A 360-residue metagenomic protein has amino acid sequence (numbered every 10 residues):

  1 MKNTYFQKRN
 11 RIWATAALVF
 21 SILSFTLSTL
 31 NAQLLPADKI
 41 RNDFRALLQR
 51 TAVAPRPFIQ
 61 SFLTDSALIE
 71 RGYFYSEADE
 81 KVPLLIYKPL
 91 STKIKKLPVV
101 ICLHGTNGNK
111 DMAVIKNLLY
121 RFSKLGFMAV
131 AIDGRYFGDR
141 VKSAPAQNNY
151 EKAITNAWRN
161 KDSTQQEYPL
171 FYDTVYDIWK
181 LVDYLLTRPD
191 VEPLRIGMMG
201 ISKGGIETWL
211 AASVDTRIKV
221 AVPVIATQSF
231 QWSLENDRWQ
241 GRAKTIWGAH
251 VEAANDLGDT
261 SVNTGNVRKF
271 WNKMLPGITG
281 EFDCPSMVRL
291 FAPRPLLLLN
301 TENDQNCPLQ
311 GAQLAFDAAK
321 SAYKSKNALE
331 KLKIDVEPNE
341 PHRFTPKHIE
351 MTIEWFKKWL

Functional and structural regions predicted by a protein language model:
T51-K93: N-terminal cap/lid segment of alpha/beta-hydrolase-fold proteins
L84, K95-G105: Short beta-strand element of the alpha/beta-hydrolase
T106-Y176, F230-D237: Cap/lid segment of the alpha/beta-hydrolase catalytic domain
W179-R242: Primarily recognizes the serine-hydrolase "nucleophile elbow" in alpha/beta-hydrolase and SGNH/GDSL folds
V220-M287, P308, A312-F316, S325-L329: Mobile cap/lid helix-loop segments that gate and shape the active-site cleft of serine hydrolases
A253, F316-L360: C-terminal catalytic histidine-bearing segment of alpha/beta-hydrolase fold enzymes
L298-N300: Short beta-strand/loop motif that positions the catalytic acidic residue of the alpha/beta-hydrolase fold
N303-C307, P341-R343: Acidic catalytic loop of the alpha/beta-hydrolase fold
